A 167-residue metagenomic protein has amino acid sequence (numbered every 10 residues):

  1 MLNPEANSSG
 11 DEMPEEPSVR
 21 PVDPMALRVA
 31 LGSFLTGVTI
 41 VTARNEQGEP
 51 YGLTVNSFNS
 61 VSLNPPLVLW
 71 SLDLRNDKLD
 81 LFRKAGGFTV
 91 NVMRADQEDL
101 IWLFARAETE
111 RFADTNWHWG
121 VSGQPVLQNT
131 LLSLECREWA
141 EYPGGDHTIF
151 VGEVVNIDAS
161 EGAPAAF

Functional and structural regions predicted by a protein language model:
L2-F167: Basic, polyanion-binding surface patches
